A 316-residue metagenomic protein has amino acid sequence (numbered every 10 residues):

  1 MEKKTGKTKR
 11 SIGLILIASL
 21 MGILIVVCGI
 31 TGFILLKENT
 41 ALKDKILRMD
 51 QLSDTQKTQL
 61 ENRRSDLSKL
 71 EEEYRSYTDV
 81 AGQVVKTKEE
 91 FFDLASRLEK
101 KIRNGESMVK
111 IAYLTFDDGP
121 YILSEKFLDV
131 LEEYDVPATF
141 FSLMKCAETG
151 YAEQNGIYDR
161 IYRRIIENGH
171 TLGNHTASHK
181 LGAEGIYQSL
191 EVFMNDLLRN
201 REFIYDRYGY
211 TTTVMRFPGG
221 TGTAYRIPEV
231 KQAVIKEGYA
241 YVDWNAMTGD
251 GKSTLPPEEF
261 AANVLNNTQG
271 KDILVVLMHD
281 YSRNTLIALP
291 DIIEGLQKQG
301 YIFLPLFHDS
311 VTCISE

Functional and structural regions predicted by a protein language model:
M1-Y113, D129-A138, K145-A147, K271-E316: Terminal accessory/targeting
G82-Q188, V192-T211, G295, V311: Active-site beta->alpha N-cap acidic-glycine motif
I157, A177-I302, H308-E316: Catalytic domains of cell-wall/extracellular-matrix polysaccharide-remodeling enzymes, centered on de-N-acetylation
